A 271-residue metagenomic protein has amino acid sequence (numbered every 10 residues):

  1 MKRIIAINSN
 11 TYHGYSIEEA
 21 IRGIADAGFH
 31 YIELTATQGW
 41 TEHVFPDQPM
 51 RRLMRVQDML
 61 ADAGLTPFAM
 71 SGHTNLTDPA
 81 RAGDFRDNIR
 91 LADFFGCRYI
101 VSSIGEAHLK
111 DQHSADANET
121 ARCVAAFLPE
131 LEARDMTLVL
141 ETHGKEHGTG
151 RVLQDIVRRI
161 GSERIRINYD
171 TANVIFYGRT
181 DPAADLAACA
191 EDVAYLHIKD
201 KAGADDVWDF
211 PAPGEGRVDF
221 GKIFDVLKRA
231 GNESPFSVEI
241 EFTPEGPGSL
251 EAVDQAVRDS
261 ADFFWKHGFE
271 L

Functional and structural regions predicted by a protein language model:
M1-A6, L65-H73, E106-A107: N-terminal small/glycine-rich loop or linker at the start of catalytic domains across soluble metabolic enzymes
M1-S9, H13-Y31, D58-G64, D93-G96 (+3 more regions): Histidine-acidic metal/acid-base catalytic patches
A6-S9, A69, L138-T142: Short catalytic-loop micro-motif centered on adjacent basic/acidic residues
T11-H13, A36-Q38, H73-L76, I104-H108 (+4 more regions): Active-site-proximal loop/turn and secondary-structure-junction residues that shape catalytic pockets, frequently
E18-E19, Y31, M54, M59-A63 (+2 more regions): Active-site acidic/histidine proton-transfer and metal-coordination neighborhood in alpha/beta enzyme cores
H30-T41: A short beta-strand-loop structural module common to alpha/beta enzyme folds
E33, A69, V101, V139 (+2 more regions): Conserved beta-strand positions in the central sheet of alpha/beta enzyme cores
V44-R55, A80-D87, Q112-R122, G144 (+4 more regions): Alpha-helix N-cap and loop-to-helix initiation/capping positions
